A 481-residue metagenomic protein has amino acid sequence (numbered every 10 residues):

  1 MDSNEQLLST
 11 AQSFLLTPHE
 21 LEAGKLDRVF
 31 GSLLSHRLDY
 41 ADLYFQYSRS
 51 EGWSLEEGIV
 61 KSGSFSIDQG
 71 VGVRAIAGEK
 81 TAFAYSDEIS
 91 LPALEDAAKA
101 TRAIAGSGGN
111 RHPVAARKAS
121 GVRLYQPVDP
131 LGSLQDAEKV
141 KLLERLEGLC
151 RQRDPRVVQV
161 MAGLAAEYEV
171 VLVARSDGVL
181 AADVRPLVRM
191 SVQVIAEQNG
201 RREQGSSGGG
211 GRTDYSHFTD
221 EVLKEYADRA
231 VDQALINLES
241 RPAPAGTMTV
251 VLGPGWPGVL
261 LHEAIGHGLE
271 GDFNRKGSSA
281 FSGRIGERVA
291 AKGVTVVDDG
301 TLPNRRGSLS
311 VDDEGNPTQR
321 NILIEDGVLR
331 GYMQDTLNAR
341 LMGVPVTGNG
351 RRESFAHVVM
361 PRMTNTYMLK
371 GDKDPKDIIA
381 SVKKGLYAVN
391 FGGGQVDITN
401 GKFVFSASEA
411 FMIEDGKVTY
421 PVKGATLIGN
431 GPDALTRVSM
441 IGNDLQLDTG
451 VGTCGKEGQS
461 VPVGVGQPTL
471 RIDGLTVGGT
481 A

Functional and structural regions predicted by a protein language model:
M1-A481: N-terminal small-residue-enriched
